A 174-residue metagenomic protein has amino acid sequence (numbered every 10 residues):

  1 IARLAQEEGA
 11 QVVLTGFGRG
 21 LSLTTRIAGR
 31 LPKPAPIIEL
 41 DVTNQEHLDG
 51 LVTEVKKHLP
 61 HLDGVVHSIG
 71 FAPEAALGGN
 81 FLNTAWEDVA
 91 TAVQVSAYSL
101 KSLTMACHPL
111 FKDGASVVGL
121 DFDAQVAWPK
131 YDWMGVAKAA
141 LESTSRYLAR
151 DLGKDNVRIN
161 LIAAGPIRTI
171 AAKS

Functional and structural regions predicted by a protein language model:
I1, G70-P109, D113-K154, G165-T169: Catalytic loop of short-chain dehydrogenase/reductase
I1-E87, S174: Short-chain dehydrogenase/reductase
Q11, H61, S116, R158-N160: Structural signature of beta-strand start/N-cap positions in the alpha/beta core of ABC transporter nucleotide-binding
T15, T43, T104, S145 (+2 more regions): Ser/Thr-centric signal marking residues that sit in or immediately flank functional binding/regulatory motifs
F17, V42, F122, A164 (+1 more regions): Active-site loop/turn elements of alpha/beta-hydrolase fold enzymes, especially the short glycine-/histidine-rich
I37, I162-A163: Low-complexity, Gly/Pro
V66, V118, I159-I162, A172: Hydrophobic structural elements of the Rossmann-like NAD(P)H-binding subdomain that define the short-chain
